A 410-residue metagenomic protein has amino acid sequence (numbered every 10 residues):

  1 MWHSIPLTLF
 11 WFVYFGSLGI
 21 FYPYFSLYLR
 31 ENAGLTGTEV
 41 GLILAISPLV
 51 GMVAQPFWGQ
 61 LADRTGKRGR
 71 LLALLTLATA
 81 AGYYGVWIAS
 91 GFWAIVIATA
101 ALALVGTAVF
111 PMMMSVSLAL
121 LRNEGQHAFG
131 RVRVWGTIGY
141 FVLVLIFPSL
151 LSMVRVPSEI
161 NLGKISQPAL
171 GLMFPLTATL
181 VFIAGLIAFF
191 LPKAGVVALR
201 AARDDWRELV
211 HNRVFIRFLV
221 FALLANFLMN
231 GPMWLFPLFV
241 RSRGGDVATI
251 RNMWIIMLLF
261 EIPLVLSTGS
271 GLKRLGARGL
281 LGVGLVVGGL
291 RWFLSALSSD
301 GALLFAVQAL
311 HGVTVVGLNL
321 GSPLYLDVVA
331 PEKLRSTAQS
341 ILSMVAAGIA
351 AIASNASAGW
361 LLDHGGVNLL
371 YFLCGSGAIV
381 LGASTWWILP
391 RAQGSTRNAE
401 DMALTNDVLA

Functional and structural regions predicted by a protein language model:
M1, F190-L224, L404-A410: Juxtamembrane intracellular "pre-TM" segments in multi-pass secondary transporters
M1-P48, F215-M253, N319: Helix-loop boundary and gating motifs at the non-cytosolic
V53-K67, L151, L264-A277, L362-D363: Helix-to-loop junctions at the C-terminal end of transmembrane segments in multipass secondary transporters
V53-S90: Conserved MFS/SLC helix-loop-helix module at the cytosolic interface between two early adjacent transmembrane helices
L77-S90, V286-S299, W386: C-terminal ends and interior cores of transmembrane alpha-helices in multi-pass membrane transporters/permeases
A100-W135: Cytoplasmic helix-loop-helix junction between adjacent transmembrane helices in 12-TM secondary transporters
V109, M113, F147-L151, M173-V197 (+1 more regions): C-terminal membrane-cytosol helix-exit motif in multi-pass small-molecule transporters
S149-T179, G359-A378: A membrane-interface helix-boundary motif in multi-pass transporters
